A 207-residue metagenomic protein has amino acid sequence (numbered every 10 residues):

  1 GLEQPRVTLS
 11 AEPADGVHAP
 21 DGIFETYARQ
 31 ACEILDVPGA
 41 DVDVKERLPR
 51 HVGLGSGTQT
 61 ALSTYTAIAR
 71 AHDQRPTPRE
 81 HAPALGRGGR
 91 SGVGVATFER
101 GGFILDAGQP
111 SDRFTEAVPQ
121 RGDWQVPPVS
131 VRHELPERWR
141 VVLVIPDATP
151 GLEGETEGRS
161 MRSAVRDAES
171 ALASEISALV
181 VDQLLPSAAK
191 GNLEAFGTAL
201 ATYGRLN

Functional and structural regions predicted by a protein language model:
G1-S56, T66-P78, P83, G89 (+1 more regions): ATP-binding N-lobe of GHMP and related small-molecule kinases
G55-G57, V95-A96: Catalytic nucleophile loop
T77-N207: ATP-dependent small-molecule kinase catalytic core of the GHMP/sugar-kinase superfamily and closely related
